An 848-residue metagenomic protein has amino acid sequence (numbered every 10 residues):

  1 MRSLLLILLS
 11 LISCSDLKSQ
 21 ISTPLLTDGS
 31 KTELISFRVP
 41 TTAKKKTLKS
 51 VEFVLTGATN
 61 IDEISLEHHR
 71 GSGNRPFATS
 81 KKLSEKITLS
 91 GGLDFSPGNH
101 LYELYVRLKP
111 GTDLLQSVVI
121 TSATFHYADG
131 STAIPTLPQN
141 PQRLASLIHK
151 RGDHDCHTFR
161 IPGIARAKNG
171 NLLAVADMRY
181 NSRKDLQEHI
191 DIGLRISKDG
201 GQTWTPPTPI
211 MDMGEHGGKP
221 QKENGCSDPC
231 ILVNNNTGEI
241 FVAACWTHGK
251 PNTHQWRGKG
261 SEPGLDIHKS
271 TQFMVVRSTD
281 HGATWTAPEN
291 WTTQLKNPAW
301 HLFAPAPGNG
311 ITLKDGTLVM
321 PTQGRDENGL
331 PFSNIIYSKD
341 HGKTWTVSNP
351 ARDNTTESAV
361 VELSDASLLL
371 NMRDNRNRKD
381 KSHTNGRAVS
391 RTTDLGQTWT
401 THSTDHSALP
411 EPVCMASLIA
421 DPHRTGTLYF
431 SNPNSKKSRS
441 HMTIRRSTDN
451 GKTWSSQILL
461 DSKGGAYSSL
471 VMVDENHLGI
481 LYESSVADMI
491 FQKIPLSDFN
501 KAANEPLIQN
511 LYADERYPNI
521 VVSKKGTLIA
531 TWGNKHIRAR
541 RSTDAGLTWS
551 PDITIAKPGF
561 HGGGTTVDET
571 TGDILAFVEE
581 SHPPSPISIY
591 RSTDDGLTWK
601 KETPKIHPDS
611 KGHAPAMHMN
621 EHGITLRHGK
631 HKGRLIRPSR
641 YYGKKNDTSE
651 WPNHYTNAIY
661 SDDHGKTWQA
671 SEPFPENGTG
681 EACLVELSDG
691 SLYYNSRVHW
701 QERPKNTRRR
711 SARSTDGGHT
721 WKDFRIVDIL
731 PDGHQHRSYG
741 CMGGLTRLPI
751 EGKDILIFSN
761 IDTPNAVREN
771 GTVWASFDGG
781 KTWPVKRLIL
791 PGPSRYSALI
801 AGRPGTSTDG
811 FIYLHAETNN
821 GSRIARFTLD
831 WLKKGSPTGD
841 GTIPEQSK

Functional and structural regions predicted by a protein language model:
M1-Q20: Bacterial Sec-dependent N-terminal signal peptides
L11, I64, E845-Q846: Short, intrinsically disordered, charge-balanced linker/junction segments flanking boundaries in proteins
L11-S15, L101, N235: N-terminal processing/targeting junctions
L17-Q142: Exposed, polar/acidic Ser/Thr-rich sequence context and nearby capping/turn residues that mark flexible linkers
G71, P76, S84-E85, R107 (+1 more regions): Asp-box/BNR beta-propeller blade signature and adjacent active/binding-site loops in extracellular glycan-interacting
